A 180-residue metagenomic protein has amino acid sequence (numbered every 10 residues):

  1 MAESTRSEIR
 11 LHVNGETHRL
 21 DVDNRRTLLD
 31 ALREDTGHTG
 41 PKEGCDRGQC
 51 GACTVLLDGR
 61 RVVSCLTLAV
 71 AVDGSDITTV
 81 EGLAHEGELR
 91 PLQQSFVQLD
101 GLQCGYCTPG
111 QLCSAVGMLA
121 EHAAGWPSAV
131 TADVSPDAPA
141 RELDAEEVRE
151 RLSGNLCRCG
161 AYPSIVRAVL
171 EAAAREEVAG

Functional and structural regions predicted by a protein language model:
M1-G180: Signature of N-terminal electron-transfer/Fe-S-associated modules in redox systems
